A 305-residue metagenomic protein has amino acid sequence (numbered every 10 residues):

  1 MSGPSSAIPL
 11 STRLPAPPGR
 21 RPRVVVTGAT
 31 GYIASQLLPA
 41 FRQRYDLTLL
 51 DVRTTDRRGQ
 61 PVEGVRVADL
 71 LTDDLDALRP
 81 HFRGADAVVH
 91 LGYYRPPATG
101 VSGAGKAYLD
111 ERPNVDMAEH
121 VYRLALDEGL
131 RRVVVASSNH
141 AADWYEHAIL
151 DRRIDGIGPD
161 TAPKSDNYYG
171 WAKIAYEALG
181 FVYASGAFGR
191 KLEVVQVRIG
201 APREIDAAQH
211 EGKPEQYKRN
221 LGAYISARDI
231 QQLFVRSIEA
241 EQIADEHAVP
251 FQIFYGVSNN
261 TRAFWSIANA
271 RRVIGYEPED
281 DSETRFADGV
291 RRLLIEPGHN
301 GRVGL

Functional and structural regions predicted by a protein language model:
S2-R13, S282-L305: Amphipathic terminal alpha-helices
P22-R44: N-terminal Rossmann NAD(P)H-binding glycine-rich loop of SDR-like oxidoreductase domains
E63-N114, L124: NAD(P)H-binding glycine-rich loop region in Rossmannoid oxidoreductase-like domains and their noncatalytic homologs
A104-R112, E146-R190: Catalytic helix-loop patch of NAD(P)-dependent Rossmann-fold dehydrogenases
H120-D166: Conserved Rossmann-fold NAD(P)-dependent oxidoreductase catalytic core, especially the SDR/UDP-sugar
S137, E177-I205: Conserved beta-loop-beta element that borders a ligand/cofactor-binding pocket
I199-G212, Y224-P250, N259: Alpha-helical substrate-binding/gating segment
H210-G212, P250-E277, R292-G304: Conserved C-terminal active-site "lid" loop/helix of NAD(P)H-dependent oxidoreductases that clamps the redox cofactor
